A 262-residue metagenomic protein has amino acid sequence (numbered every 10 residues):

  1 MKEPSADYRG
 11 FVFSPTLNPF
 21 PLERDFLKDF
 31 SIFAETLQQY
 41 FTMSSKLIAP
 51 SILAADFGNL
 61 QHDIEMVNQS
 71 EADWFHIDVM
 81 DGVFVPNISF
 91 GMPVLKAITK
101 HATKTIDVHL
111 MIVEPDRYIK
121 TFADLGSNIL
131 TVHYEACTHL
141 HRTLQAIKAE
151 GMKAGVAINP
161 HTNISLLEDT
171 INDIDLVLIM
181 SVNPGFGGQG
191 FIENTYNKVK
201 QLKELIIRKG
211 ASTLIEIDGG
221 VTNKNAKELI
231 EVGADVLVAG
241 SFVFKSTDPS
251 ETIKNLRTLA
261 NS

Functional and structural regions predicted by a protein language model:
M1-R24: Positively charged N-terminal leader segments that act as targeting/secretion signals
F26-T42: Short, Lys/Arg-enriched N-terminal segments with co-localized hydrophobic residues within the first ~10-30 amino acids
L37-T131, C137-H139, A154, L167-I174 (+4 more regions): Conserved N-terminal beta1-alpha1 strand-loop-helix module at the mouth
E71, H101-K104, A149-G151, I206-S212 (+1 more regions): Short helix-capping segments at alpha-helix termini
V79, L110, Y134, I158-P160 (+3 more regions): Short secondary-structure boundary segments
N128-S212: Conserved anion-binding
A136, S181-G188, G233-T252: Glycine-rich phosphate-binding active-site loops on the catalytic face of alpha/beta enzymes
G220-V232: Acidic, divalent-metal-coordinating active-site segment for phosphoryl/phosphodiester hydrolysis, typified by short
